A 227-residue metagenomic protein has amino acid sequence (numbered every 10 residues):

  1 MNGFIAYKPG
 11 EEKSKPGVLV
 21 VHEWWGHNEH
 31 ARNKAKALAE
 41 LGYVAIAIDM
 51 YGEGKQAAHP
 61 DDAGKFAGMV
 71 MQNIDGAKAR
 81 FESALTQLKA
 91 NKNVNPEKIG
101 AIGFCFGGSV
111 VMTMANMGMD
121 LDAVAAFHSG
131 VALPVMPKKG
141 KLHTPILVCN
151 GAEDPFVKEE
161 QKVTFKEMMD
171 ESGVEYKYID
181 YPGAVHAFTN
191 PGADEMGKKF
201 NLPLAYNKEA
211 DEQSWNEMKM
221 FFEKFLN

Functional and structural regions predicted by a protein language model:
M1-N93, P191-A205: Serine-hydrolase catalytic machinery in alpha/beta-hydrolase-like enzymes
K34, K158-M169: Short alpha-helix in the alpha/beta-hydrolase fold that links the catalytic acid
M50-G54, G130, A184: Short beta-to-alpha linker loops that shape the active-site pocket of alpha/beta-hydrolase fold enzymes
F81-H143: Primarily recognizes the serine-hydrolase "nucleophile elbow" in alpha/beta-hydrolase and SGNH/GDSL folds
K141-I146, S172-E175: Short, proline-enriched alpha-helix->beta-strand connector loops that line the catalytic pocket of alpha/beta-hydrolase
V148-N150: Short beta-strand/loop motif that positions the catalytic acidic residue of the alpha/beta-hydrolase fold
E153-V157, H186-A187: Acidic catalytic loop of the alpha/beta-hydrolase fold
D170, E175-N227: C-terminal catalytic histidine-bearing segment of alpha/beta-hydrolase fold enzymes
